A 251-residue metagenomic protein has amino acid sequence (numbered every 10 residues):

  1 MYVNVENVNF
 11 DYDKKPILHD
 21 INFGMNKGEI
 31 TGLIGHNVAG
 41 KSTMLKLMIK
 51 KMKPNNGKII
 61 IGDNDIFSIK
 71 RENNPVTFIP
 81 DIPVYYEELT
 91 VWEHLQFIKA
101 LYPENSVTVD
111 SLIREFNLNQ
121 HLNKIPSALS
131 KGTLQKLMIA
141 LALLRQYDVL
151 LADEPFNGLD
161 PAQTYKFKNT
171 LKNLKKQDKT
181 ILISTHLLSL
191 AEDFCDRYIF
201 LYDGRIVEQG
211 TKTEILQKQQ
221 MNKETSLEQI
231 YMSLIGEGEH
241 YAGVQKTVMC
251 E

Functional and structural regions predicted by a protein language model:
V3-V5, L18: Conserved structural motif at the start of ABC-family nucleotide-binding domains
I49: Helix-to-loop junction immediately C-terminal to a conserved catalytic motif
G57-N74: Conserved ABC transporter NBD signature motif
Q96, S106-L122: Conserved ABC ATPase "signature" region
L150-E154: Catalytic Walker B motif of ABC-type/P-loop ATPase nucleotide-binding domains
P161-Q163: Helix N-cap at the start of a conserved alpha-helix in ABC-type nucleotide-binding domains
